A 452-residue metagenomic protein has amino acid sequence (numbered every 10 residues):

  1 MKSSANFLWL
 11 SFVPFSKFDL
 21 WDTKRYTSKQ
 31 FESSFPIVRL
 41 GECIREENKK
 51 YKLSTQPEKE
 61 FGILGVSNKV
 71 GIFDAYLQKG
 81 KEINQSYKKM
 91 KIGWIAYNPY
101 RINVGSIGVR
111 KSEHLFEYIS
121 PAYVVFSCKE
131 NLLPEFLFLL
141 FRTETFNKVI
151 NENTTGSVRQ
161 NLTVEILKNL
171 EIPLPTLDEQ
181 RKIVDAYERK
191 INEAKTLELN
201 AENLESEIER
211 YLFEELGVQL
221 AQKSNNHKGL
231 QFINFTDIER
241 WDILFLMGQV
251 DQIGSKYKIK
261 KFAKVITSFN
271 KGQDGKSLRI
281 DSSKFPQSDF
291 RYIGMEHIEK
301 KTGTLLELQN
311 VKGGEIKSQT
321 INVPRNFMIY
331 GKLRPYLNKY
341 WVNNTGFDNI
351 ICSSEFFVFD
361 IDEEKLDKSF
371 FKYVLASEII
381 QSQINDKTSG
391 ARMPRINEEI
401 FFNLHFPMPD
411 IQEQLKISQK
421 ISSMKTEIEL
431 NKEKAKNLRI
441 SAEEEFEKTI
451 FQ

Functional and structural regions predicted by a protein language model:
M1-Y51, P173-S282, I411-Q452: Non-catalytic DNA-recognition/assembly elements of restriction-modification systems
P36-L53, K59-I92, K260-D281, M295-R325: Sequence-specific dsDNA recognition surfaces
L53-G62, E152-T154, Q222-N225, G275-F290 (+1 more regions): Short coil/turn segments at secondary-structure boundaries
K88, I92, A96-R142, Q319-I321 (+2 more regions): A short beta-sheet element
K88, I92-I95, E165-I166, P173 (+4 more regions): Elongated alpha-helical scaffolds
E117-A122, T155-D178, Y336, I350-F357 (+1 more regions): A short glycine-rich beta-alpha junction/loop motif
V124-Q160, V164-L204, L375-A376: Ordered, small/hydrophobic-rich secondary-structure cores
